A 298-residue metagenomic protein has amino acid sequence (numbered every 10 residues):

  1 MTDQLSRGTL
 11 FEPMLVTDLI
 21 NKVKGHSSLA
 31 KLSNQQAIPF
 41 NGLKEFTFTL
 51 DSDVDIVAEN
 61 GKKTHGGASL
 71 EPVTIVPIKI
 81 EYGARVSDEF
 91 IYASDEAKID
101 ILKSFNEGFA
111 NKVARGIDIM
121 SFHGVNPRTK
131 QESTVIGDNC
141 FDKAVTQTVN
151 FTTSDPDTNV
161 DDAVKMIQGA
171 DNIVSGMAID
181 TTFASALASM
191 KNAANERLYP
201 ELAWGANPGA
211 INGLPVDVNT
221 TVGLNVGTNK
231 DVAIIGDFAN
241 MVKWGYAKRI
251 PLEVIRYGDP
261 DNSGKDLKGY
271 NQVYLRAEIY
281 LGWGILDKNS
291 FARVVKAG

Functional and structural regions predicted by a protein language model:
M1-S28, L32, V254-Y257, N262-G298: Protruding loop/beta-arch "assembly-hinge" segments enriched in small, turn-prone residues
T2-G83, E107, S290: Assembly/oligomerization interface modules of large self-assembling protein complexes
P39, I78, D171, A210 (+1 more regions): A short, structural micro-pattern
F48-T49, S87, D180-T182, N219 (+1 more regions): Structured loops at beta-to-helix junctions and adjacent beta-edge loops in soluble globular domains
D53-I56, V86, S94-D95, A186-S189 (+2 more regions): Short helix/loop capping segments that flank catalytic or ligand/cofactor-binding pockets
V86-G169, R293-G298: Alpha-helical scaffold segments that mediate packing/assembly in large oligomeric complexes
N126-R128, T182-A186, V222-L224, Q272 (+1 more regions): Short, catalytically relevant binding-site loops at active-site mouths
N150-D266: Extended oligomerization regions of viral-like shell subunits
